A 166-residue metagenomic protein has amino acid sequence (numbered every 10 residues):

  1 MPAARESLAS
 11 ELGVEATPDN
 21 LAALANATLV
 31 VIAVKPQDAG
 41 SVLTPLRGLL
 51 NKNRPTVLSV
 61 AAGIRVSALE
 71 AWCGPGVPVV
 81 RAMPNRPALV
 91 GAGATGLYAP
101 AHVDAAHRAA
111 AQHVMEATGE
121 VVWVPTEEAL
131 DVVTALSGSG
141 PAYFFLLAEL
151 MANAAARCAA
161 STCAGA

Functional and structural regions predicted by a protein language model:
P2, E11-L12, N20-L97, A101: Rossmann-like NAD(P)(H) cofactor-binding subdomain of soluble oxidoreductases
A3-R5, M151: Conserved short alpha-helix immediately C-terminal to the canonical SAM/SAH-binding motif I of Rossmann-like
R5, A23, A39, S161-A166: Small-residue helix-packing motif on alpha-helices
E11, A68-P78, A94-V132, Y143-A166: Internal alpha-helical scaffold of NAD(P)-dependent oxidoreductase catalytic cores
E15-N20, W123-V124: Short acidic-hydrophobic, aromatic-tinged amphipathic segments that line or gate anion-handling sites
L136: Alpha-helical membrane segments and immediately flanking helix-loop junctions that form or couple to the substrate/ion
